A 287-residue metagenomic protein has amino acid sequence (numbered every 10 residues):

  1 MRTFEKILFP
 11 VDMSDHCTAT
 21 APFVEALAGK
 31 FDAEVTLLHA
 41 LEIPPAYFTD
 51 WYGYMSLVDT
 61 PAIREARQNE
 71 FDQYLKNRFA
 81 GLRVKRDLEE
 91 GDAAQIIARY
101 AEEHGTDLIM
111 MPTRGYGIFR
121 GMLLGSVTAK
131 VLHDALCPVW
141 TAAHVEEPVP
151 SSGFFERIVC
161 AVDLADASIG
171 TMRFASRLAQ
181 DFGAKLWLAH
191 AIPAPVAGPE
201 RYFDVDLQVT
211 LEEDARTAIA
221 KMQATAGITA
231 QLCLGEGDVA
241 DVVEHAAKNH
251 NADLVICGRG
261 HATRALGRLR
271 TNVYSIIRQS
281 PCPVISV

Functional and structural regions predicted by a protein language model:
M1-Y54, F154-V205, Q231, Q279: Small/aliphatic-rich secondary-structure junction motif
T3, A26, K30, A98-P148 (+1 more regions): Gly/Ser-rich helix-loop-strand patches that form or flank binding pockets for ribonucleotide-derived cofactors
C17, V84, F119-R120, S168 (+2 more regions): Glycine/Thr-rich phosphate-binding loops of Rossmann-like dinucleotide-binding domains
E25, Q73, A129, S176 (+2 more regions): Active-site phosphate/pyrophosphate- and oxyanion-stabilizing loops and adjacent acidic/basic residues in soluble
Y52-S56, H104, V127-T128, I158-V159 (+3 more regions): Short, hinge-like loop/turn segments at secondary-structure boundaries
M55-N69, V205-T217: A short acidic, glycine-rich active-site loop that binds or catalyzes chemistry on phosphate/adenosine moieties
K85-R86, T229-L232: Rossmann-fold cofactor-recognition segment
L88-I97, L234-V242: Charged docking surfaces used in two-component/phosphorelay signaling
